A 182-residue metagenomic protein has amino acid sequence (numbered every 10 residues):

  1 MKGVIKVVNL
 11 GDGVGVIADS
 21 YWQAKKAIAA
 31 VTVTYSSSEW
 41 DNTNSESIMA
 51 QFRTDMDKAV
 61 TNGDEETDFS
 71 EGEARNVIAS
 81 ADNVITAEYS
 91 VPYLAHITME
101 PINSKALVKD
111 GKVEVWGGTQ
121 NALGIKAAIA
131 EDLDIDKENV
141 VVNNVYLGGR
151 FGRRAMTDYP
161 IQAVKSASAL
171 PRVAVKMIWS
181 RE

Functional and structural regions predicted by a protein language model:
M1-E182: Structural alpha/beta core scaffold segments of enzyme domains
